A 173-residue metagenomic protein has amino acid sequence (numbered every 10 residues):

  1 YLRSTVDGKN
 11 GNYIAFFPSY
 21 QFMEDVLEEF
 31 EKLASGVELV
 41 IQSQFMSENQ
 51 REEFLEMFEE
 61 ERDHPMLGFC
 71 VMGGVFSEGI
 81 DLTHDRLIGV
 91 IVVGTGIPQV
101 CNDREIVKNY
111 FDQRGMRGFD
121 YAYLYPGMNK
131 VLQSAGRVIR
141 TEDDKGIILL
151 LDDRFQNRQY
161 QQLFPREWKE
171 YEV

Functional and structural regions predicted by a protein language model:
Y1-V173: ASCE RecA-like P-loop NTPase motor cores that couple ATP hydrolysis to mechanical translocation on nucleic acids
